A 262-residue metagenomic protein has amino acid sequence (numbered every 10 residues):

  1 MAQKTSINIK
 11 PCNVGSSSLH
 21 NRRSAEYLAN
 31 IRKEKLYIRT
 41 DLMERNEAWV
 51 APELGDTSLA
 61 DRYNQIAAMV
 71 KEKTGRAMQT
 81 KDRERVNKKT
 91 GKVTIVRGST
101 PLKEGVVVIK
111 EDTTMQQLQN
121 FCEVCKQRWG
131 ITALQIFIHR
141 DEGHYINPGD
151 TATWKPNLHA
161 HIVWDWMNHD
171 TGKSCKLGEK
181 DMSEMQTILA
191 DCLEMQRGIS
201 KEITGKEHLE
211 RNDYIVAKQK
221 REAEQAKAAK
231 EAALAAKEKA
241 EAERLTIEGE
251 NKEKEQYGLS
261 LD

Functional and structural regions predicted by a protein language model:
M1-G249, Q256-L261: N-terminal nicking endonuclease/strand-transfer module with a His-rich metal-binding environment and a catalytic Tyr
